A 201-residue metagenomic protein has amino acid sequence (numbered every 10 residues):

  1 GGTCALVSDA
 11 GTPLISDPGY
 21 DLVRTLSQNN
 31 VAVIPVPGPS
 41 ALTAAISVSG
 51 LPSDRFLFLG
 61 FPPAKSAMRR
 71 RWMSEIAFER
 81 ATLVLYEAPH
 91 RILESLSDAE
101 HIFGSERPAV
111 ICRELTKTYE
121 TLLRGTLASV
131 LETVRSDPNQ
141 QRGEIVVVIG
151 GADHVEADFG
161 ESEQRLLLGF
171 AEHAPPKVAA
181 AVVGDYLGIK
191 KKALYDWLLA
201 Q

Functional and structural regions predicted by a protein language model:
G2-T3, T82, Y86-A200: A contiguous loop/helix-start segment that scaffolds small-molecule binding in enzyme catalytic cores
T3-D9: Conserved two-lobed SF2 helicase motor
L6, F58, A88: Conserved RecA-like P-loop NTPase ATPase core
S8, P35-G38, L85, I111: General beta-strand structural signal in soluble alpha/beta enzymes
A10-P18, P89-I92: Acidic, metal-coordinating catalytic cores used for nucleic-acid/nucleotide bond scission and strand-transfer chemistry
P13, S40-T43, K117-T118: Short gly/pro/ser/thr-enriched loop/turn and capping motifs at secondary-structure boundaries
L14, D21, T43-A45, E94-S95 (+1 more regions): Phosphate- and divalent-cation-binding pockets in alpha/beta enzyme and binding domains that engage nucleotide-derived
D21-E79: Class I SAM-dependent methyltransferase SAM-binding "motif I" and its flanking Rossmann-like core
